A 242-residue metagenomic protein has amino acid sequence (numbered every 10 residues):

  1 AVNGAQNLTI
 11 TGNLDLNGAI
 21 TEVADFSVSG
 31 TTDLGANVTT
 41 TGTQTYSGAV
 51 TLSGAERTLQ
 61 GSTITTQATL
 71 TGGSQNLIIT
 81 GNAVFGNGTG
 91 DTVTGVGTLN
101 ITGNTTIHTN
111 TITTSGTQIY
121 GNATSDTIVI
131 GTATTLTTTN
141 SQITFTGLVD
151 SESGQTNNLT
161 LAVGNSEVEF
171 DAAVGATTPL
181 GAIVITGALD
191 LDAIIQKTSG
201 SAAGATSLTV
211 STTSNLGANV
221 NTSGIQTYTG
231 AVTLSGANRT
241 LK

Functional and structural regions predicted by a protein language model:
A1-K242: Extracellular lectin-like interaction modules
